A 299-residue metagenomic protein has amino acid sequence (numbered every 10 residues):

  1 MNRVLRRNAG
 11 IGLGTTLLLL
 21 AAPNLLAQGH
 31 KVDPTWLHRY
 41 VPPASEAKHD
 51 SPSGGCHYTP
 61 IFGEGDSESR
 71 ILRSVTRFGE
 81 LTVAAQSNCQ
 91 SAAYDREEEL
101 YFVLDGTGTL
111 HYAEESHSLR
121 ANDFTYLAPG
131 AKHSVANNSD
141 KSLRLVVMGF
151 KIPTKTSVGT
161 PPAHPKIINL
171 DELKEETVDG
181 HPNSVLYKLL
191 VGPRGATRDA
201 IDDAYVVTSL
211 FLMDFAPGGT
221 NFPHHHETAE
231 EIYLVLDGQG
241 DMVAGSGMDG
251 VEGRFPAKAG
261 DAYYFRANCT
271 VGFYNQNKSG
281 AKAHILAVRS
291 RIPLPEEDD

Functional and structural regions predicted by a protein language model:
R6-G10: N-terminal export leaders
G12-N24: Bacterial N-terminal signal peptides
L26-V75, Q90, D140-S142, G149 (+3 more regions): A short, N-terminal "cap"/entry segment at the start of jelly-roll beta-barrel domains of the cupin/DSBH fold
D66-R77, Q86-L100, R198-T208, G218-L234 (+1 more regions): A short beta-loop-beta micro-motif enriched in histidine and acidic residues
R73, D123, P129-K155, K258-D261 (+1 more regions): Ligand-binding loop in jelly-roll beta-barrel domains
N88-A121, I232-A259: A short beta-strand-loop-beta hairpin characteristic of the jelly-roll/cupin
C89-A92, L110-H111, L119, L127 (+5 more regions): Short beta-strand His + acidic residue motifs that chelate non-heme Fe in jelly-roll/DSBH and cupin folds
